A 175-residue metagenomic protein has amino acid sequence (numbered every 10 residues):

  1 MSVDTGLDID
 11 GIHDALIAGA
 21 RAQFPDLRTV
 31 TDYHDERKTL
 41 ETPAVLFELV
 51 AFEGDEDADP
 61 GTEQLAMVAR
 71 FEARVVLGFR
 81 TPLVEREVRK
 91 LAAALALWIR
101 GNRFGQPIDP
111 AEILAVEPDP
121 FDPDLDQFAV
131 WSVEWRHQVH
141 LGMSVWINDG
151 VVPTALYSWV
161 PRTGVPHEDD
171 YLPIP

Functional and structural regions predicted by a protein language model:
M1-E36, A51-P175: Charged, amphipathic alpha-helical segments and their flanking helix caps
L40-E53: A short, hydrophobic beta-strand-centered structural micro-motif
